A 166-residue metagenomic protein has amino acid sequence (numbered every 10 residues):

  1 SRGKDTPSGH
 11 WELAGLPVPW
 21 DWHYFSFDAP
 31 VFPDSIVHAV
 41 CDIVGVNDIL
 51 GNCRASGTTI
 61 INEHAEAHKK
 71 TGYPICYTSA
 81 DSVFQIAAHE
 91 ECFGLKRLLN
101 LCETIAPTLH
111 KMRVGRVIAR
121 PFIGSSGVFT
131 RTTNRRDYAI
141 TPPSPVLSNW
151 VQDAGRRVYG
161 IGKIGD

Functional and structural regions predicted by a protein language model:
S1-H89, F93-K96, R120, V128: Active-site nucleophile/metal-coordination loop of metallo-enzymes that catalyze phosphate/sulfate and related
T6, E12, D137-A139, K163-D166: Residue-level preference for alpha-helix termini and adjacent loops
W11, H23-F27, A154-D166: Catalytic-site neighborhoods of secreted/periplasmic enzymes that process anionic sulfate/phosphate groups
V18, G124, G165: Short, glycine-/Ser/Thr-/acidic-enriched flexible segments
I36-V37, V146-N149, D166: Residues within well-ordered alpha-helices
T71-P74, V114, I164: Short glycine-rich loop/turn motifs
K96-G162: Extended, H/D-rich, highly charged conserved domains that either
